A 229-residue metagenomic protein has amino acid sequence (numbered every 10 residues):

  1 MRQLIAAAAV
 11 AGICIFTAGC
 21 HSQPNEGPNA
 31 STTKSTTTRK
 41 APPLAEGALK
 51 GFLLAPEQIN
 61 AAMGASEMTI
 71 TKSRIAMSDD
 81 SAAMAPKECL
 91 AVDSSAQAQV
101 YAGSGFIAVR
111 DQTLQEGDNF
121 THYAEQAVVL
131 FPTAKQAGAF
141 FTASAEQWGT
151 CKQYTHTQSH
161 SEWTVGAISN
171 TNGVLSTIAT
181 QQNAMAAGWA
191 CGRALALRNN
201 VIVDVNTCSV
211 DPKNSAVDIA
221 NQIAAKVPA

Functional and structural regions predicted by a protein language model:
M1-G12: N-terminal export and membrane-targeting signals
F16-G19: C-terminal motif of bacterial Sec signal peptides marking the signal peptidase cleavage site
H21, E88-V92, T150-K152, A190-G192 (+1 more regions): Sequence contexts marking disulfide-bonded cysteines in secreted/extracellular proteins
H21-R110: N-terminal "mature-domain start" segment
I107-G138: A short acidic-to-branched-hydrophobic micro-motif
H122-E125, A187-R193: Short, surface-exposed coil-to-beta transition loops
S144-C191: Short Gly/Thr-rich strand-loop-strand
N200, N206-A229: Surface-exposed amphipathic alpha-helical segments
